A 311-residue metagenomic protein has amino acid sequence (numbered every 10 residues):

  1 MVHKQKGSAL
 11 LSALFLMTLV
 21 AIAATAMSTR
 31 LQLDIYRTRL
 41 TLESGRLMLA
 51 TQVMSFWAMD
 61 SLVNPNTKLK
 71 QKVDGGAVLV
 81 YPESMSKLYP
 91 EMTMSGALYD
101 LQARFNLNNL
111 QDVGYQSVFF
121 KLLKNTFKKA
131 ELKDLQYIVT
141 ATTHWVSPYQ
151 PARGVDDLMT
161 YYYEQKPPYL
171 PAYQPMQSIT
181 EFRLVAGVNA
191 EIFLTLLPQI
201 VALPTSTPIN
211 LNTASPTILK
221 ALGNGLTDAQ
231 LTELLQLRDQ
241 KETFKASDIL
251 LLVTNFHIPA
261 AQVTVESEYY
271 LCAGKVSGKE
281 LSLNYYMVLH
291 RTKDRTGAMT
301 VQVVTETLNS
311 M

Functional and structural regions predicted by a protein language model:
V2-K4, S8-A13, M17-M311: Compositionally biased linear targeting/interaction segments
